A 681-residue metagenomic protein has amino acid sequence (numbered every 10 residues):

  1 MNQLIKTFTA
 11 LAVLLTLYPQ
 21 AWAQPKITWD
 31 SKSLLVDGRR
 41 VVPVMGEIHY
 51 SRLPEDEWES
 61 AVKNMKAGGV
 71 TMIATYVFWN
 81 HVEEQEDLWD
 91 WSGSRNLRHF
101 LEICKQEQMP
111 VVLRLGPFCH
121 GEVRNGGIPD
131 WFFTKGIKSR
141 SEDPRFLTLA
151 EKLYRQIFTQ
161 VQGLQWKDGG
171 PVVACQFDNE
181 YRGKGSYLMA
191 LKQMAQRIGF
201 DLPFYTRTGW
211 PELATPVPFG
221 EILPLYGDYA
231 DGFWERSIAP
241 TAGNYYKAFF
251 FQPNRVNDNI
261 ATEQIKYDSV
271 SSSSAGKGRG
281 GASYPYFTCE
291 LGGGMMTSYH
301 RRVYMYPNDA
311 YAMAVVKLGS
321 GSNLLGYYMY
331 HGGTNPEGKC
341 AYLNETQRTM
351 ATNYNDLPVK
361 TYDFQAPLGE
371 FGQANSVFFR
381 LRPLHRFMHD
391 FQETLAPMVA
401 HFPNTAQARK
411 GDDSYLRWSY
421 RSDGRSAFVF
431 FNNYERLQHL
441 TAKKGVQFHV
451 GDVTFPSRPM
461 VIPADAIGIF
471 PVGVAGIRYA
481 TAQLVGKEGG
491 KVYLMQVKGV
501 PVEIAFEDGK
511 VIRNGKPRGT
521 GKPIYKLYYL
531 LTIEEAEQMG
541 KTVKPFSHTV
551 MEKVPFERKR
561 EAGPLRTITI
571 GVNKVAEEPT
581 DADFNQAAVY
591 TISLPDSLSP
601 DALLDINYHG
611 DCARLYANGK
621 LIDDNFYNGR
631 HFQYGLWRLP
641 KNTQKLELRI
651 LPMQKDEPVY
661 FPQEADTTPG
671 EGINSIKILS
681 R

Functional and structural regions predicted by a protein language model:
M1-Q24: Bacterial Sec-dependent N-terminal signal peptides
W22-M72, E102, N674-I676: N-terminal carbohydrate-binding accessory modules
D37, G451, E507-D508, Y616-I622: Short strand-turn-strand beta-turns centered on an Asx-Gly dipeptide
W58-R124, K192-R197: Aromatic-lined substrate-binding rim segments of carbohydrate-active enzymes
Q106-V112, C119-Y267, S272-T297, G319-S322: Active-site region of glycoside hydrolase catalytic domains
K135, F146-Q160, D168-Q176, R182-K192 (+5 more regions): Carbohydrate-binding surfaces of carbohydrate-active enzymes
D596-A617, N625-F626, L648-R649: Aromatic-lined ligand-binding clefts that engage carbohydrates, nucleic acids, or primary amines
L648-D656: Short beta-strand-plus-loop segments that form exposed binding edges in beta-rich domains
